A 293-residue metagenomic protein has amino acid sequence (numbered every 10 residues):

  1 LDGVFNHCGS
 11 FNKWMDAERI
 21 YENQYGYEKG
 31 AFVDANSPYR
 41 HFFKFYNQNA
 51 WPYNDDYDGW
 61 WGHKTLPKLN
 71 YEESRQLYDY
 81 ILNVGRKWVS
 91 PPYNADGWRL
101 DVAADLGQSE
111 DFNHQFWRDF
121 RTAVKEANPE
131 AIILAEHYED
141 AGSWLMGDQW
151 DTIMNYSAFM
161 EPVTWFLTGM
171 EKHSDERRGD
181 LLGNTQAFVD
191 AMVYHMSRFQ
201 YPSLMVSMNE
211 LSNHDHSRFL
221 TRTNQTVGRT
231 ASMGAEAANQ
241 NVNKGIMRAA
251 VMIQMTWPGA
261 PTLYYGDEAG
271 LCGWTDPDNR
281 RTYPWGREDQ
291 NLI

Functional and structural regions predicted by a protein language model:
L1-H7, V102, A135-H137, E268: A cross-domain feature marking catalytic cores of carbohydrate-active enzymes and several ubiquitous metabolic/repair
L1-V4, G97-W98, A131, T256: Conserved beta-strand->loop/alpha-helix structural units within folded catalytic cores of enzymes with alpha/beta
L1-Y93, F120, E126, S143 (+1 more regions): Substrate-binding/active-site clefts of carbohydrate-active enzymes
F5-H7, I81-S109, S207-L211: Active-site groove signature of glycoside hydrolases
D16-A17, G85, W117, R121-T122 (+1 more regions): Conserved alpha/beta catalytic core and glycan-binding cleft of carbohydrate-active enzymes
E72, A103-D105, G286: Short strand-loop junctions, especially beta-strand C-caps/beta-turns that link beta-sheets to coils or alpha-helices
Q76, L106-Q115, D140-G142: Acidic-and-aromatic substrate-binding clefts and catalytic sites of carbohydrate-active enzymes
D190, Y194, W285-I293: Aromatic- and carboxylate-lined catalytic core of secreted/periplasmic carbohydrate-active enzymes
